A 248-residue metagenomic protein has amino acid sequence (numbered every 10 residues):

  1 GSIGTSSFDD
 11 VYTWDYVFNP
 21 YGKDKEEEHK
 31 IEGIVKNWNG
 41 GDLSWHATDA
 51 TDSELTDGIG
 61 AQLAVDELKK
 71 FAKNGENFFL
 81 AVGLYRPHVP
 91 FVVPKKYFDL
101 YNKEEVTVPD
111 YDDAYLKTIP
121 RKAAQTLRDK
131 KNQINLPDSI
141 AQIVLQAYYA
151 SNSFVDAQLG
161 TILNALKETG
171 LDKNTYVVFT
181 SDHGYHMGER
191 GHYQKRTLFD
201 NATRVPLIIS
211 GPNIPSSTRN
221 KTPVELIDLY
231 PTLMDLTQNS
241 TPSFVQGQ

Functional and structural regions predicted by a protein language model:
G1-T51: Catalytic-site neighborhoods of secreted/periplasmic enzymes that process anionic sulfate/phosphate groups
G4-D24, L55-A114, K167-Y176: Active-site regions of oxyanion-processing enzymes, predominantly non-cytosolic
F8-E27, S53, H183-E189, I227-Y230 (+1 more regions): C-terminal cap/loop subdomain of S1 sulfatases and analogous C-terminal strand-loop tails that border
N39-T51, T126-A147, S210-I214: Short glycine/proline-rich turn/loop motifs
H46-D49, S53-Q62, F78, P90 (+3 more regions): Polar, surface-exposed loop/tail segments that function as active-site lids or cofactor/substrate-recognition elements
G58-A72, Q133-T175, L236: A long, amphipathic alpha-helix that forms part of the scaffold/cap immediately adjacent to metal-dependent active
F78-L84, Y148, N152-V155, L159 (+3 more regions): Beta-strand elements within well-structured catalytic alpha/beta cores of enzymes that handle phosphate/sulfate esters
P90-V93, N164-E225, F244: Histidine-centered active-site microenvironments of extracellular/periplasmic hydrolases and transferases
